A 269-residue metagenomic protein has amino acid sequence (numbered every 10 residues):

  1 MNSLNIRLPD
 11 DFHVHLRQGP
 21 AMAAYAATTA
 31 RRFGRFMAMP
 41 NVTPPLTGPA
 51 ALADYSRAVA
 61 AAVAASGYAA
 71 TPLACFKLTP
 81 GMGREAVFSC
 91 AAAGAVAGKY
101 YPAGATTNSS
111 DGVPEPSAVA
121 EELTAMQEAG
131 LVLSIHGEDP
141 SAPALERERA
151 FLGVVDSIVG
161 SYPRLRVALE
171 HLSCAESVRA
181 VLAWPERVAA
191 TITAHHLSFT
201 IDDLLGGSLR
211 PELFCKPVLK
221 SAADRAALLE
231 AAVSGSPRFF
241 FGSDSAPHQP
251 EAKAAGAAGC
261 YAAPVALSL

Functional and structural regions predicted by a protein language model:
M1-A30: Replace "His-x-His-based motif
L8-G19, L133-D139, I192, S243-S245: Histidine-centered catalytic micro-motifs
D11-F12, Y25-A50, G67-T79, A95-N108 (+2 more regions): Divalent metal-dependent hydrolysis catalytic cores, especially in the metallo-beta-lactamase
R17-G19, T43-L46, T79-G81, A105-T106 (+4 more regions): Active-site environment of divalent metal-dependent phosphoester hydrolases
G19-A26, G81-A91: Short, acidic/polar
A27-R31, S56-Y68, V87-A95, E121-G130 (+1 more regions): Acidic (Asp/Glu)-rich catalytic clusters
R84-A91, S141-V159, S177-W184: Distinct, well-ordered alpha-helical segments
S109-L131, V154-L269: Active-site-adjacent C-terminal substructures of enzyme catalytic domains
